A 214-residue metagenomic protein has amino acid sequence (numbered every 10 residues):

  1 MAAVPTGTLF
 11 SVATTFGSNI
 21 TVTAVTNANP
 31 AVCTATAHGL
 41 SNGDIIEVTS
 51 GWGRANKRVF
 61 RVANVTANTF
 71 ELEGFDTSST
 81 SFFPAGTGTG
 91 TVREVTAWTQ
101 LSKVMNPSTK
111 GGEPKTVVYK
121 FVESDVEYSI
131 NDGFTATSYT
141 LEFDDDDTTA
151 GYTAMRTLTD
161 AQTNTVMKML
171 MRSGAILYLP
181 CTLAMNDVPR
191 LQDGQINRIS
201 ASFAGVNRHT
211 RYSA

Functional and structural regions predicted by a protein language model:
A2-G7, T14-N29, A35-H38, W52-D125: Small/polar beta-strand repeat architecture
A35-W52, D160-V166: Short coil-to-beta transition motif at edge beta-strands of beta-rich domains
I45, K57-R61, T69, I176-T182 (+1 more regions): Well-ordered beta-strand positions in beta-sheet-rich domains
R54-A55, D147-A150: Extended, low-complexity, turn-rich repeat/linker tracts enriched in Gly/Pro/Ser/Thr and Asp/Glu that occur
T99, G151-P180: Short, acidic/charged, Gly/Pro-enriched secondary-structure junctions
V126-F134, M155-T159, L170-R172, P189-I196: Exposed beta-sheet edge/beta-hairpin loop segments within beta-rich domains
Y128-D147, Q195-T210: Oligomerization/assembly interface segments of phage tail-like spikes and tubes
K168-S213: Short beta-strand and beta-hairpin "edge-sheet" elements
